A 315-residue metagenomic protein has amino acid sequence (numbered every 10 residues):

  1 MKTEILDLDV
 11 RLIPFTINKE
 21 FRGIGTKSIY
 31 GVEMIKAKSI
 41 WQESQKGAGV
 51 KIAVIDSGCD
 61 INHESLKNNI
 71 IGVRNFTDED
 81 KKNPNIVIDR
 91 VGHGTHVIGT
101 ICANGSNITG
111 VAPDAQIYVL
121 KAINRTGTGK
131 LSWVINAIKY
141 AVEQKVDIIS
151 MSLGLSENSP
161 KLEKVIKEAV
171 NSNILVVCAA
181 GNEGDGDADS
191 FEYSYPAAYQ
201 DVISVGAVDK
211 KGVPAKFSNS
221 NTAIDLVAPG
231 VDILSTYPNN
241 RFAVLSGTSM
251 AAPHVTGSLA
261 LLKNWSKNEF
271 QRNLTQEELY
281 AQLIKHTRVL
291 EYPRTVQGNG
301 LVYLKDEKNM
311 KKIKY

Functional and structural regions predicted by a protein language model:
M1-K51, E64-S65: Protease zymogen maturation seam
K2-D7, V142, V146-S152, S172 (+3 more regions): C-terminal subdomain of the subtilisin-like protease fold in secreted/lumenal serine endopeptidases
L6, V10, K130, L153-D225 (+1 more regions): Substrate-binding/specificity loop regions of serine endopeptidase catalytic domains, predominantly subtilases
W41-I52, C59-G72, P84-K130, Y199-D201 (+2 more regions): Subtilisin-like serine protease catalytic core
D56, V97, I149, L226 (+1 more regions): Divalent metal-coordination and catalytic microenvironments
D60, F76-T77, S106-N107, I123-R125 (+6 more regions): Active-site/binding-pocket entry motifs
I98-I101, A122-I123, G230-G300, E307-M310: Hydrolase catalytic cores
T128-I148: Substrate-binding/charge-relay-adjacent region of secreted/lumenal peptidase catalytic domains
